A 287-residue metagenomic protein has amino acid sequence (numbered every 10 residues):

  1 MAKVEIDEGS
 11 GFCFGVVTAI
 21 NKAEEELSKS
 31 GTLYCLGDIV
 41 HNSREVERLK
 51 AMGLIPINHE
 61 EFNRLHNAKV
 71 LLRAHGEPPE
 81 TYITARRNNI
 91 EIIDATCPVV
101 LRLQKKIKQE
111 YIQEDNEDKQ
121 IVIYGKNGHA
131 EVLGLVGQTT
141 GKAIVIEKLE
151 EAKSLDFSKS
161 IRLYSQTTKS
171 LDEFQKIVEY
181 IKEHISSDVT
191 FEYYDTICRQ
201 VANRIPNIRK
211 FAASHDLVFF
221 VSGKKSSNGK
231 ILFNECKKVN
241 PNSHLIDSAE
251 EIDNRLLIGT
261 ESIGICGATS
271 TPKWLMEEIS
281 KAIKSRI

Functional and structural regions predicted by a protein language model:
M1-I287: The feature marks the mature, well-folded catalytic cores of soluble enzymes
